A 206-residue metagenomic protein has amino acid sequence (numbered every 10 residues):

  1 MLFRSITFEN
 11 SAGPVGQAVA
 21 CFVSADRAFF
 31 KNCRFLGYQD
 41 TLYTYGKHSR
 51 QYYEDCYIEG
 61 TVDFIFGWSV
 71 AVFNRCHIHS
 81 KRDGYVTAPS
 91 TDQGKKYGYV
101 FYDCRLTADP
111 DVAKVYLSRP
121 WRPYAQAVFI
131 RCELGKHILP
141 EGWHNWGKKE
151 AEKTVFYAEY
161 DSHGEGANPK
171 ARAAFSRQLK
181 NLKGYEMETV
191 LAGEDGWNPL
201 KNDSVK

Functional and structural regions predicted by a protein language model:
M1-K206: Sequence-level preference for short, compositionally simple segments enriched in small aliphatic or small polar residues
